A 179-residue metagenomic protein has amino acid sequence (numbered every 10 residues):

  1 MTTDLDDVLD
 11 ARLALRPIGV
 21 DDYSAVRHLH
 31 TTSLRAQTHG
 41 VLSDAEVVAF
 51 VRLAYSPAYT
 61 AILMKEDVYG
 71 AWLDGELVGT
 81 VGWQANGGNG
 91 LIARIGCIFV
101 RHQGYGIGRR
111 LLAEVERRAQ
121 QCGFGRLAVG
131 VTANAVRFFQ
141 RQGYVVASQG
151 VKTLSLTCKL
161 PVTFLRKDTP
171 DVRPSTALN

Functional and structural regions predicted by a protein language model:
M1-S24, T169-N179: Conserved N-terminal entry element of GNAT/NAT acetyltransferase domains
P17-V20, T31-Q103, L112-E114, R118 (+1 more regions): Acetyl-CoA-dependent GNAT
A119-T132: Conserved GNAT acetyl-CoA-binding A-motif
A128-G130, V145-F164: Conserved catalytic-core motifs of GNAT/GCN5-like acyltransferases
F139-Q140, Y144: Conserved active-site tyrosine of GNAT-family acetyltransferases
